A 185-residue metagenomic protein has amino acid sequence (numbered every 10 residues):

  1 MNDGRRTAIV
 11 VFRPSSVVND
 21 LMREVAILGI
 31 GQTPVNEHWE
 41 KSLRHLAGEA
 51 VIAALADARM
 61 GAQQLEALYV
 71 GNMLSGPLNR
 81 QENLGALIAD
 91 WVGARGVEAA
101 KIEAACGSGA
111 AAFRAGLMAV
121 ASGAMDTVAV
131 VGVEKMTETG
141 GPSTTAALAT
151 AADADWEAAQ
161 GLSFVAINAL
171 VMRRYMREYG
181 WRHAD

Functional and structural regions predicted by a protein language model:
M1-A8, P14-S15: Short polybasic linear motifs
V18-R44, A53, A154, A158 (+2 more regions): Condensing-enzyme catalytic core mediating Claisen C-C bond formation in acyl metabolism
L21-M22, A26, H38, S75-T127 (+2 more regions): Conserved catalytic cysteine-centered active-site region of acyl-thioester-dependent Claisen-condensing enzymes
I30-G31, N72, V131-E134: Fold-independent oxyanion-binding glycine-rich loops and adjacent beta-strand/coil segments at enzyme active sites
K41-G48, Y69, S75-G76, N83: Metallocofactor- and cofactor-centric catalytic cores in central/energy metabolism, strongly enriched
R44-R59, L84, A112, N168-M172: Short, well-ordered amphipathic alpha-helical segments that serve as non-catalytic structural scaffolds within diverse
I52-E66, E178-R182: Phosphate/pyrophosphate-binding loops at sites that engage ATP/ADP/AMP, CoA/4′-phosphopantetheine, polyphosphate
G161-D185: N-terminal leader/propeptide and maturation segments of large enzyme subunits in energy/redox metabolism and hydrolases
